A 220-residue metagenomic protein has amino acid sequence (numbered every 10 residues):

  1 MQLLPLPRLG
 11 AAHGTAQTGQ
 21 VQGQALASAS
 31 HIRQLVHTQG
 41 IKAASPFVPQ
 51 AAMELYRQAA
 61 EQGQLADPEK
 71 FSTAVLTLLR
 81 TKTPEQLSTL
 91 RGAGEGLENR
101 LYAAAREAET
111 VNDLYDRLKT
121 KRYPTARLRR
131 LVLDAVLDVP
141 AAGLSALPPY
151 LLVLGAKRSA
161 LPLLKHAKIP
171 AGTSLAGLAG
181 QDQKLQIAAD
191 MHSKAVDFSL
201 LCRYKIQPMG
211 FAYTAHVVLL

Functional and structural regions predicted by a protein language model:
M1-L220: Active-site cores that bind ATP or allylic diphosphates and position pyrophosphate for catalysis
